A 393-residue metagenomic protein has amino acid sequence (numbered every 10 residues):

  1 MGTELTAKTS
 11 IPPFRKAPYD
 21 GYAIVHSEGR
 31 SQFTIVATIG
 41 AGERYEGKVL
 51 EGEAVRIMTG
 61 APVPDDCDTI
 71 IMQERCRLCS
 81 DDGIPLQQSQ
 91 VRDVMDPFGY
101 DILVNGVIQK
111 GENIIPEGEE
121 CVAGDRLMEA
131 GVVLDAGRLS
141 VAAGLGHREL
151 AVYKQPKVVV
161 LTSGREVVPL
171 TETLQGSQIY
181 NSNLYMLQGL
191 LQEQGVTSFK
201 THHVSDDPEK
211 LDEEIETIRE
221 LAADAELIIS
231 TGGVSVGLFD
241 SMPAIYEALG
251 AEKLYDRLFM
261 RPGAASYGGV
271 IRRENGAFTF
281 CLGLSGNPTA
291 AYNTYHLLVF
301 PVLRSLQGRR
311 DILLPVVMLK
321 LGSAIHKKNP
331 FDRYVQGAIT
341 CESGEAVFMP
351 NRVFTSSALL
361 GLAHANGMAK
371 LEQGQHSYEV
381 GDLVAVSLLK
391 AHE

Functional and structural regions predicted by a protein language model:
M1-I11, K16, S31-Q32, V168 (+2 more regions): Catalytic-core "active-site belt" of small-molecule-metabolizing enzymes, emphasizing His/Asp/Glu-rich regions
T3, G42, C121, I245-E393: Flexible glycine/proline-rich
E4, H26, V63, G131 (+9 more regions): Structural signal for hydrophobic packing residues in well-ordered secondary-structure cores of soluble enzyme domains
E4, Y22-S205, F348, R352 (+1 more regions): Short, glycine/charged-enriched hinge/interface segments at domain edges or termini
R15, T69, E117-E120, D135 (+11 more regions): Generic structural signal for well-ordered, non-membrane alpha-helical segments in soluble metabolic enzymes
R15-A17, H26-E28, E46-L50, V63 (+13 more regions): Solvent-exposed alpha-helices and their adjacent loops that cap or buttress functional pockets in soluble metabolic
D20, Q73-E74, D125-M128, L139-A143 (+10 more regions): Predominant activation on well-ordered alpha-helical scaffold segments within soluble catalytic domains
R148-L284, P288-T294: Helix-rich terminal scaffold detector
